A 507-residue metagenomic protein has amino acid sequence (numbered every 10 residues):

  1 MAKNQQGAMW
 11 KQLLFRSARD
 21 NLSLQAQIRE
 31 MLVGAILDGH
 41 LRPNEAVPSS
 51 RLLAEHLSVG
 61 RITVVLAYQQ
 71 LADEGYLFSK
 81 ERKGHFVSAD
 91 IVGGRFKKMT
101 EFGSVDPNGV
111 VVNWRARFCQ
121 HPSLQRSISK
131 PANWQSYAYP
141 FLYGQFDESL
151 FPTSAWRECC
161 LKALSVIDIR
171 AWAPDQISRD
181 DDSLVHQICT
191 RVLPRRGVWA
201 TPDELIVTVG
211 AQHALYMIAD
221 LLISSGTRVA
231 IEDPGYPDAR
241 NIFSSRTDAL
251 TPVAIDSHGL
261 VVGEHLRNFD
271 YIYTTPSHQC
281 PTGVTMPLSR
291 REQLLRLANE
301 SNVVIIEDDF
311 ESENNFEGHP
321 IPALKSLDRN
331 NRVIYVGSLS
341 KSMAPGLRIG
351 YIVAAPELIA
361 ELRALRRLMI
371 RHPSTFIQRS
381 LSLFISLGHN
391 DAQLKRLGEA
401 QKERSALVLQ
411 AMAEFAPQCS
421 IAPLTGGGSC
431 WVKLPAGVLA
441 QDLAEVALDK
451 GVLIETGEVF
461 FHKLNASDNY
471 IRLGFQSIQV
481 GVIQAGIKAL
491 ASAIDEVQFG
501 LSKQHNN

Functional and structural regions predicted by a protein language model:
M1-L161, E357, R363, R367-S374 (+12 more regions): N-terminal basic, amphipathic alpha-helical segments
F78-K80, A200, I454: Short beta-strand "wing" residues that participate in macromolecule-binding interfaces
C160, L164-S301, E313-N314, H319-L327 (+4 more regions): Conserved core of the PLP fold type I
I231, P252, E307, L381 (+1 more regions): Hydrophobic residues in well-ordered beta-strands that form the structural core
S326-E361: Active-site PLP attachment segment
Y351, R379-L387: Helix-loop "lid/cap" segments that line or gate small-molecule binding pockets
